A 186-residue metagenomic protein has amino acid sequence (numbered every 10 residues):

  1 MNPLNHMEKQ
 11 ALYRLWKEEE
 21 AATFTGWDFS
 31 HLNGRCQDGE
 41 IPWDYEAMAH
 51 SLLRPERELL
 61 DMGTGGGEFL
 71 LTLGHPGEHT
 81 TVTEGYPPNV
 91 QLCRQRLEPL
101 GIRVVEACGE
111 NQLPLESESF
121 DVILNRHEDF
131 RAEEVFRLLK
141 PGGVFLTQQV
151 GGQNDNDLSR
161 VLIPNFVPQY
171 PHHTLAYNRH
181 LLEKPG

Functional and structural regions predicted by a protein language model:
M1-S30, G39: N-terminal, positively charged/glycine-rich alpha-helical extensions of SAM-dependent methyltransferases
G26-F29, C36-E58, E68-F69: Conserved alpha-helix/loop element of class I SAM-dependent methyltransferases that forms part of the SAM/SAH-binding
E58-Q112: Class I SAM-dependent methyltransferase SAM/SAH-binding core
Q112-V122: A short acidic, Gly/Pro-enriched loop at the edge of an enzyme's catalytic core that lines a small-molecule cofactor
F130-L146: A short glycine-rich, Lys/Arg-flanked "PGG" loop and its adjoining helix->strand segment in the class I
V144-T174: Conserved class I S-adenosyl-L-methionine
Y170-P185: Short alpha-helix
